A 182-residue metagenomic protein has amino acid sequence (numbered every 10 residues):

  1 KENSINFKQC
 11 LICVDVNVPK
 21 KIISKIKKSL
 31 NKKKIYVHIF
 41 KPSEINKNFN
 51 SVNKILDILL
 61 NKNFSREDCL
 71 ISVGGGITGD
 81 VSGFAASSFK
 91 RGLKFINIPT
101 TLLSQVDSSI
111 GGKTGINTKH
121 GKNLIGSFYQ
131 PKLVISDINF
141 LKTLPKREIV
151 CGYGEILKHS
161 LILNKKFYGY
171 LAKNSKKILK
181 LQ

Functional and structural regions predicted by a protein language model:
K1, D57-L59, S82-G83, H120-K122: A generic local structural motif
K1-C69, G154-K158, K173: ATP/NTP phosphate-donor binding region
D15, D80, D137: Acidic active-site catalytic centers that drive phospho-/nucleotidyl reactions and related ester hydrolyses
P19, G79, T143: Short glycine-rich, flexible loops that bind phosphorylated cofactors or substrates
K21-I22, D80-V81, Q105: Phosphate- and divalent-cation-binding pockets in alpha/beta enzyme and binding domains that engage nucleotide-derived
D68-S87: Glycine/serine-rich anion-binding loops at beta->alpha junctions that coordinate negatively charged ligand groups
G83-K180: A glycine/threonine-rich phosphate-anchoring loop and its flanking beta-alpha core in nucleotide/phosphate-binding
